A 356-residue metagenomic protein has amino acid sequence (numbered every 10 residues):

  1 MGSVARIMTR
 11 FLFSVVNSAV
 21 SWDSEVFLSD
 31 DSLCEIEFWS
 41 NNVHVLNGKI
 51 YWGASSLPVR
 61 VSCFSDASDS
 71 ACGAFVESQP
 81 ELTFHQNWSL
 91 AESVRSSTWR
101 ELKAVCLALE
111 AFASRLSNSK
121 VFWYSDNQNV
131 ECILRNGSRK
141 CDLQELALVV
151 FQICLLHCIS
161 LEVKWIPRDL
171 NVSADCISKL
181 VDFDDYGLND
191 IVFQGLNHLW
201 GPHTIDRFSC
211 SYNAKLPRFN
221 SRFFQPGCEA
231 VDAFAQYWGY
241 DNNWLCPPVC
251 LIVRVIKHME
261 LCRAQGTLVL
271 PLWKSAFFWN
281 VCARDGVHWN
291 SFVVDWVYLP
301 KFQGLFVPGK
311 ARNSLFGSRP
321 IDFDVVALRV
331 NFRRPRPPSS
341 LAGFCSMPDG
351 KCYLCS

Functional and structural regions predicted by a protein language model:
M1, C158-W200: C-terminal functional segments of enzyme domains
M1-A54: C-terminal reverse transcriptase regions that engage the nucleic-acid substrate
M8, L12, F64-D66, A74 (+8 more regions): Mobile genetic element proteins and their domesticated derivatives, centered on retroelements and DNA transposons
G48-P58, S114, E229-W238, K257: A short acidic-Thr-Gly-centered motif at the start of a beta-strand
S56-S70, V105, D206-C210: Two-metal-ion RNase H-like nuclease active-site motif
S78-K103, A111, Q128-E145: A short, polar/acidic, helix/strand-boundary loop motif
L109-S173: RNase H catalytic domain
T204-S356: Class I S-adenosyl-L-methionine-dependent methyltransferase catalytic core
